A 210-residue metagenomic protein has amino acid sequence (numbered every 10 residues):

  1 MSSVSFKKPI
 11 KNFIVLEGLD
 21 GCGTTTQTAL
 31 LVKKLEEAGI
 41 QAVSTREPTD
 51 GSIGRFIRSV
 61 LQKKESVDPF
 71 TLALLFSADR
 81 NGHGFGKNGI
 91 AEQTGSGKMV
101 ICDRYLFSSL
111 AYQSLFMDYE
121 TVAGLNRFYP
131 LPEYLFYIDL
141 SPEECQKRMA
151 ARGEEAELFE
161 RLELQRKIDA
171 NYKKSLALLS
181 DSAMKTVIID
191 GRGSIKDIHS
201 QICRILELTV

Functional and structural regions predicted by a protein language model:
S2-K8, V32, E143-V210: NTP-dependent small-molecule kinase module
F6-K33: Walker A (P-loop) phosphate-binding motif
F13-L16, M99, L135: Hydrophobic "anchor" residues on beta-strands that sit immediately upstream of conserved functional sites
L19, D79, Y105-L106, L110-A111 (+2 more regions): Anionic group-transfer/hydrolysis microenvironments
A38-R127: ATP-dependent small-molecule kinase phosphotransfer cores that center on conserved nucleotide phosphate-binding segments
S44, L135-Y137, T186-I188: Conserved beta-strand scaffold positions in the cores of enzyme catalytic domains, especially in NTP/NDP-utilizing
S108-N171: A glycine- and Lys/Arg-enriched "phosphate-lid" helix/loop adjacent to the NTP-binding pocket of small-molecule kinases
